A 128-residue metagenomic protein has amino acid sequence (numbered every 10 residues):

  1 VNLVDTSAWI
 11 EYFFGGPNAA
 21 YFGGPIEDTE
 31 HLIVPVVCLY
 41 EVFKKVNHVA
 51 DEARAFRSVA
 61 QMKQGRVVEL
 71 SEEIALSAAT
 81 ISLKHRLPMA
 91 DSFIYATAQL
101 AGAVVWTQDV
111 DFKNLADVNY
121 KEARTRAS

Functional and structural regions predicted by a protein language model:
V1, Q64-G65, Y95-S128: Acidic, PIN/NYN-like endoribonuclease modules and their adjacent C-terminal/linker elements
V1-V34, V46-S58, A127-S128: Short, well-structured N-terminal submotif of metal-dependent ribonuclease cores
V4-D5, V34-V36, R86-P88, D109 (+1 more regions): Histidine- and aromatic-rich ligand-binding microenvironments
W9-I10, L39, A75, F112-K113: A generic structural signal for short hydrophobic patches within well-formed alpha-helices
I33, V68, K121: General small-molecule cofactor/ligand-binding pocket signal
Y40-F43, A79: Amphipathic alpha-helical segments within well-ordered protein domains
V67-Q108: Active-site neighborhoods of divalent-metal-dependent phosphate/nucleic-acid chemistry enzymes
